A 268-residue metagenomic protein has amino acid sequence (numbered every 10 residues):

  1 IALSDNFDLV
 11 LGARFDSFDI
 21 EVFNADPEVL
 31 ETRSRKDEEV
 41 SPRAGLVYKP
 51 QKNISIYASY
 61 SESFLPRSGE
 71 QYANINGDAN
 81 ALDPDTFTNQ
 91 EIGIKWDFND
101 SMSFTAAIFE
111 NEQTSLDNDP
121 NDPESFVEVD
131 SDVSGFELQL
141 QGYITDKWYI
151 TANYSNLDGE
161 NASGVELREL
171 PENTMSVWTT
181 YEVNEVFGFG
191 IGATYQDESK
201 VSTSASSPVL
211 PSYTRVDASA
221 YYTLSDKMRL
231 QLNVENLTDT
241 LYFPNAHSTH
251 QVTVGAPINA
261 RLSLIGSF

Functional and structural regions predicted by a protein language model:
I1, K36, A44-Y48, I92-W96 (+6 more regions): Residues on the lipid-exposed face of transmembrane beta-strands in outer-membrane beta-barrel proteins
I1-Q51, S68, G77: Signature of Gram-negative outer-membrane beta-barrel scaffolds
D5, A107-E112, V127-S204, T238-L241 (+1 more regions): Gram-negative outer-membrane beta-barrel transporters
N6-L9, N53-I56, D100-F104, D146-T151 (+4 more regions): Repeated loop/turn-to-beta-strand initiation elements of outer-membrane beta-barrel proteins
E21-L30, S68-G77, S115-E124, L157-R168 (+2 more regions): Outer-membrane beta-barrel translocator domains and adjoining extracellular loop/strand segments of Gram-negative
K36-V40, T86-Q90, E110, D130-S134 (+3 more regions): Residues that define the transmembrane beta-barrel architecture of outer-membrane proteins
K49, S55-S61, A81-D158, N233-E235: Membrane-embedded beta-barrel scaffold of Gram-negative outer-membrane proteins
D197-S202, Y221-F268: C-terminal beta-signal and adjacent terminal beta-strands/loops of Gram-negative outer-membrane beta-barrel proteins
